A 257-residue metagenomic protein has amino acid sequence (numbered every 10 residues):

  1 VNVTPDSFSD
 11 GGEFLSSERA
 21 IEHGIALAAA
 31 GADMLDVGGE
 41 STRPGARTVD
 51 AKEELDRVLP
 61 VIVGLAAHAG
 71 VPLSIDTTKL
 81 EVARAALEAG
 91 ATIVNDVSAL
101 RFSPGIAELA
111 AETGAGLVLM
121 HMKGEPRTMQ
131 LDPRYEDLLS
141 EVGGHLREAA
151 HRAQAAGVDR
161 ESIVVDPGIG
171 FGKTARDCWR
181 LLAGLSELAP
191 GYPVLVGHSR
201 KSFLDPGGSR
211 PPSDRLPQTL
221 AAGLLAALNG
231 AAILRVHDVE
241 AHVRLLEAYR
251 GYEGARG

Functional and structural regions predicted by a protein language model:
S9-H23, T42-P72, T77-E81, L87-E88 (+2 more regions): Active-site-adjacent loop and "lid" segments of alpha/beta metabolic enzymes
E22-G38, N229-G230: Catalytic domains of carbohydrate-active enzymes, especially glycoside hydrolases
D159-S162: Short acidic capping loops at alpha-helix termini that bridge into adjacent secondary structure
I169: Active-site metal-binding loops of divalent metal-dependent hydrolases
